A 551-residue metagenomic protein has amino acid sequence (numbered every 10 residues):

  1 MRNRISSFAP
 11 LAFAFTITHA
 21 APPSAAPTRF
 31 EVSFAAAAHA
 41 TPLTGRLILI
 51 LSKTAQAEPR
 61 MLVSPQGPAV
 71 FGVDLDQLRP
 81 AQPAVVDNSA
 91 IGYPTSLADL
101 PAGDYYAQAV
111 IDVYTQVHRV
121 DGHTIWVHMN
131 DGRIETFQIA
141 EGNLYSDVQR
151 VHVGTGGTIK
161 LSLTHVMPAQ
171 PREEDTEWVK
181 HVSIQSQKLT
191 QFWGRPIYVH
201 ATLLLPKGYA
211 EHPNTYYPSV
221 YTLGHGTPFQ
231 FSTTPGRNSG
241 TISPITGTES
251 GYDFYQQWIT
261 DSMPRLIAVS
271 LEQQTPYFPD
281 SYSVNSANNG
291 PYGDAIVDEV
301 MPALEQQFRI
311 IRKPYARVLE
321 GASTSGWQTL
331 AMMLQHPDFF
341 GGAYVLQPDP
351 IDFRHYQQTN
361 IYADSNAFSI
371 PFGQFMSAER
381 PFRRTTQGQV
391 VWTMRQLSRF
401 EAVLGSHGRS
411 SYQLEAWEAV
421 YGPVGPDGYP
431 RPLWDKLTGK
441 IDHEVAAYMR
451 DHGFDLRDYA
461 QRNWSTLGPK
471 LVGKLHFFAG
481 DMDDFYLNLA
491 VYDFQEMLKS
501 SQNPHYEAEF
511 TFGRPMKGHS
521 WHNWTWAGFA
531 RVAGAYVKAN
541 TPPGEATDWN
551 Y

Functional and structural regions predicted by a protein language model:
M1-R4: Positively charged n-region of N-terminal signal peptides that target proteins for export
S7-T18: Bacterial N-terminal signal peptides
A26-F34, T41-I48, Y198-T202: Contiguous beta-strand segments within globular domains
A37, S52-Y551: Non-catalytic cap/lid and distal C-terminal segments of serine-dependent acyl enzymes
